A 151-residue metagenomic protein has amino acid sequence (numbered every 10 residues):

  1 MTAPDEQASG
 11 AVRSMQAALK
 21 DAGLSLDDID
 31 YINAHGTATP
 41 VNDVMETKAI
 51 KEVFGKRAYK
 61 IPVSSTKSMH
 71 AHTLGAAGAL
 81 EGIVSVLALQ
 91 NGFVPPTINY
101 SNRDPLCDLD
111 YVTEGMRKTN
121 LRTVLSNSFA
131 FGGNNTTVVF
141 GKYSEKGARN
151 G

Functional and structural regions predicted by a protein language model:
M1-G151: Conserved "HGTGT" condensation-loop signature of ketosynthase/thiolase-family condensing enzymes that catalyze
